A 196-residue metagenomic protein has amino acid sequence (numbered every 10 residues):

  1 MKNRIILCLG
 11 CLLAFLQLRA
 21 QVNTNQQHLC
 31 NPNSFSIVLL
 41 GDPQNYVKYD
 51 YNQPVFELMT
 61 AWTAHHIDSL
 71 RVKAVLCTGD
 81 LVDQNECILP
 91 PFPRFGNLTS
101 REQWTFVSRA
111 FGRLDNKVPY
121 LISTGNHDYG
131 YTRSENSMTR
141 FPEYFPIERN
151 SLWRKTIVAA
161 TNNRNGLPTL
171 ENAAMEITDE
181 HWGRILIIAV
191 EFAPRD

Functional and structural regions predicted by a protein language model:
M1-V22: Bacterial Sec-dependent N-terminal signal peptides
I6, C30, H65-D68, R113 (+1 more regions): Generic structural signal for beta-strand residues in well-ordered domains
C11, H28-C30, P168: Sterically constrained small-residue positions within well-ordered secondary structures of folded domains
A20-L98: N-terminal active-site segment of His-dependent metallophosphoesterases
C87-R195: Extended active-site neighborhood of metal-dependent phosphoesterases/phosphodiesterases
